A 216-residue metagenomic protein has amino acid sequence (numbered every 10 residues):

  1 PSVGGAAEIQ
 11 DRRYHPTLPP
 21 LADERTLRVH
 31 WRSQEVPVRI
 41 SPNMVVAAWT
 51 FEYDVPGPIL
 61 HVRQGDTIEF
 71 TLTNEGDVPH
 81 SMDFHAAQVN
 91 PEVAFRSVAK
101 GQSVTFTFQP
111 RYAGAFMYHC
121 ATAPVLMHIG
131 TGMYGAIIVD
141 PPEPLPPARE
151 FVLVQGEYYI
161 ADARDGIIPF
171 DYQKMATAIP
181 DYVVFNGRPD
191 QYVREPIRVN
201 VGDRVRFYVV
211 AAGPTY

Functional and structural regions predicted by a protein language model:
P1-Y216: Copper-binding active sites and cupredoxin-like electron-transfer domains, recognizing His/Cys-rich ligand loops
